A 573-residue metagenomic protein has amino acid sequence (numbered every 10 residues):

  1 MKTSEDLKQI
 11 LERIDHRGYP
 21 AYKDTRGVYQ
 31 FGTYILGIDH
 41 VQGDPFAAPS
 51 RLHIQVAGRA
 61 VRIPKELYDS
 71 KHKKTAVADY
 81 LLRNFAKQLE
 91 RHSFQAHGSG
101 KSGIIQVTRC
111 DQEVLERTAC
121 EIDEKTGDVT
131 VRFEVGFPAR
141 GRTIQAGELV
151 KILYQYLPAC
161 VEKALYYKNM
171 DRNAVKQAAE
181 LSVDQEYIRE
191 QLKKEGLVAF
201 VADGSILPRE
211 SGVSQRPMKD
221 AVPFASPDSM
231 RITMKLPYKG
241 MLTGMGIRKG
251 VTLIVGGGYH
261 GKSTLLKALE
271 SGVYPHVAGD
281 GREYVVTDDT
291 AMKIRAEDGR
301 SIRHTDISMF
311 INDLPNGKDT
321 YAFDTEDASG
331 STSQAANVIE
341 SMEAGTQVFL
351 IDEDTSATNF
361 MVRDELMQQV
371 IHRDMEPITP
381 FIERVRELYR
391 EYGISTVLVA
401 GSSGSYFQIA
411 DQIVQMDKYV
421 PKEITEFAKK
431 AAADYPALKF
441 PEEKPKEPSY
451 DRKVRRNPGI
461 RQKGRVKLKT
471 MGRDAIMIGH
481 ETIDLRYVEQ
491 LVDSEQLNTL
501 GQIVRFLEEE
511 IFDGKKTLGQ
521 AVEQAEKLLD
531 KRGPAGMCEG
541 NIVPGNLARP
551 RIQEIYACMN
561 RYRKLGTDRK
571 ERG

Functional and structural regions predicted by a protein language model:
M1-Y187, Q191-G196, L207, R563 (+2 more regions): N-terminal accessory targeting/assembly segments
Q145, R300, F310-S331, R363-I378: Flexible beta-alpha connector loops of hexameric P-loop NTPases
K193-L197, D203, Y259, L266-E297 (+1 more regions): Carboxylate/His-rich catalytic cores and anion/metal-binding grooves
P208-T243, A278, V286-A291, R295-I302 (+1 more regions): N-terminal pre-Walker A segment at the start of P-loop NTPase domains
L242-Y274: Glycine-rich phosphate-binding P-loop
S329-S341: Conserved alpha-helical scaffold flanking the Walker A/P-loop in AAA+ ATPase domains
S341-V385, Y389, S402-Q408, Q412-K429: Conserved P-loop NTPase nucleotide-binding/switch module
R390-G393, V399-G573: Conserved NTP phosphate-binding and transfer environment spanning the P-loop NTPase/kinase superfamily
